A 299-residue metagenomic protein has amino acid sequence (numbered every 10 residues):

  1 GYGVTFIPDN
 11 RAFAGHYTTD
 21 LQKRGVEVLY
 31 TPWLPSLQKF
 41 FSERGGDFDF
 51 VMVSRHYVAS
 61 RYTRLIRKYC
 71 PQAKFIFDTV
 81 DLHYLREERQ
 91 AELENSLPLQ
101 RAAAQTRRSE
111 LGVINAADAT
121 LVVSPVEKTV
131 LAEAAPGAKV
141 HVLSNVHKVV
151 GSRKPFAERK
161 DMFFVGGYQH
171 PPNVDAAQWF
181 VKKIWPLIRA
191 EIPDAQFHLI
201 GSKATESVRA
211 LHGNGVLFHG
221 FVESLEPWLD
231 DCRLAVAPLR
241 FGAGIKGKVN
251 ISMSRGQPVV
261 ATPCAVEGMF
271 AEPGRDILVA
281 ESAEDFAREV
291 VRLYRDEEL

Functional and structural regions predicted by a protein language model:
G1-T19, E27: N-terminal subdomain of nucleotide-sugar transferases
Y2-F6, S96, N115-L121, T129-D231: Conserved catalytic-core segment of nucleotide-activated headgroup transferases in glycan assembly
S42-S60, I76: Short N-terminal targeting/anchoring amphipathic segment
F48-D49, D118, D230-G244, R255-P258: Acidic donor-binding loop of glycosyltransferase active sites
Y69-E87: Active-site proximal beta-strand in glycosyltransferases
H83, P98-A119: Membrane-proximal helix-turn-helix segments that form the acceptor-binding/catalytic region of lipid-linked
K248-S252, P258-T262: Short hydrophobic beta-strand element within catalytic cores of glycosyltransferases and related nucleotide-activated
G268-V291, R295-E298: Change "using UDP/GDP/dTDP sugars" to "using nucleotide sugars
